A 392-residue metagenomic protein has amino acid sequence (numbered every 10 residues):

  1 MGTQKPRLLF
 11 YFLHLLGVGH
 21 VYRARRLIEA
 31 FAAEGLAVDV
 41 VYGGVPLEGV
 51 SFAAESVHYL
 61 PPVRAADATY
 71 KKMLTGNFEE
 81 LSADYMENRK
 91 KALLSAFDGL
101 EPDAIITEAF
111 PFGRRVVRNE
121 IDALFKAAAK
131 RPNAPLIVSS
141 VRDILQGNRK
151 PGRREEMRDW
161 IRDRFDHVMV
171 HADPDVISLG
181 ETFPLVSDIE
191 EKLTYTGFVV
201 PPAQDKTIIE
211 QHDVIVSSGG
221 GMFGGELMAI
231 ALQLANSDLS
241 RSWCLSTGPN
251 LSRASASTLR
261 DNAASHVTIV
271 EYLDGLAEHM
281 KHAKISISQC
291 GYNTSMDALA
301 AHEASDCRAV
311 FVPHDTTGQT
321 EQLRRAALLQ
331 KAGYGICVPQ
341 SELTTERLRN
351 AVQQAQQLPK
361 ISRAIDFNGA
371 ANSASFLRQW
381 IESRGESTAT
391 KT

Functional and structural regions predicted by a protein language model:
T3-G17, T107-A109: Nucleotide-activated donor-dependent transferases that construct or modify glycoconjugates
Q4-Y11, A30-D84: Conserved nucleotide-sugar phosphate-binding/catalytic loop shared by glycosyltransferases and other
F12-R25, G224-G225: A short, glycine/small-residue-rich beta-strand->loop->alpha-helix junction that serves as a flexible
I28, F198-I285, L323, S341-E342 (+1 more regions): Donor-nucleotide binding loops and adjacent catalytic segments primarily of GT-B fold Leloir glycosyltransferases
T75-R118: Conserved nucleotide-sugar donor-binding subdomain of glycosyltransferases
S140-G225, S246-R253: A nucleotide-sugar donor-handling region in carbohydrate enzymes
G275-R324: A donor-sugar binding/catalytic signature common to diverse glycosyltransferases and related nucleotide-sugar
N350-T392: C-terminal amphipathic helix plus adjacent low-complexity, charged tail appended to glycosyltransferase catalytic
